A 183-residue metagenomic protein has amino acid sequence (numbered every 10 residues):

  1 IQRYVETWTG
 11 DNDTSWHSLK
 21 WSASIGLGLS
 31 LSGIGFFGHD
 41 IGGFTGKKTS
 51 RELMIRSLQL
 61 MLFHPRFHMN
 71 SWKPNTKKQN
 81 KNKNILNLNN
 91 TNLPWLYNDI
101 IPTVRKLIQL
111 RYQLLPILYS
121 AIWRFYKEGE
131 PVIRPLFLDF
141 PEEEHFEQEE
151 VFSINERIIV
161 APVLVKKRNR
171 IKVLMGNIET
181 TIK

Functional and structural regions predicted by a protein language model:
I1-K183: Catalytic-domain carbohydrate-binding cleft regions of carbohydrate-active enzymes
